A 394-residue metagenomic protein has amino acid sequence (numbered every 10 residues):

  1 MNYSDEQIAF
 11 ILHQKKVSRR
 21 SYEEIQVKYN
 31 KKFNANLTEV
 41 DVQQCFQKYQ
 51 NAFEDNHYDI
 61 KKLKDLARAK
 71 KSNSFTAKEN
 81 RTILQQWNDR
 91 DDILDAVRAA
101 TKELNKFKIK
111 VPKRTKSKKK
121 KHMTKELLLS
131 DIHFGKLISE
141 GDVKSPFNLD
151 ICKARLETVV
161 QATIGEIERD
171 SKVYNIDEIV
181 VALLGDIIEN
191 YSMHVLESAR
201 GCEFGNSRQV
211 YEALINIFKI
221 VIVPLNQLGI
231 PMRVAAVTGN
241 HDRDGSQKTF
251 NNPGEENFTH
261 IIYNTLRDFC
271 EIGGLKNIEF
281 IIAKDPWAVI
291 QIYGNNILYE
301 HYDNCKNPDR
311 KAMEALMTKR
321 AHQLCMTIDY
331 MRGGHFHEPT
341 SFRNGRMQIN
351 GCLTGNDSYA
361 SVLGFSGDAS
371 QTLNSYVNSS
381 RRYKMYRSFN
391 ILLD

Functional and structural regions predicted by a protein language model:
N2-R20: Short, amphipathic alpha-helical "recognition" segments used to contact nucleic acids or chromatin
I11, N34-H57: Major-groove recognition helix of helix-turn-helix-like DNA-binding domains
E23-A35: DNA-recognition alpha helix
I25, I138-E140, M193-H194: Short, solvent-exposed loop/turn and secondary-structure capping segments
F46-V173, N374-R381, I391-D394: Basic, amphipathic N-terminal segments that precede the first structured/catalytic domain
P112-T115, K119-I132, S145-Y263: Core catalytic region of metal-dependent phosphoesterases/phosphodiesterases, especially metallo-beta-lactamase-like
N226, R243, N252-D285, Y293-D394: Conserved beta-sheet core of the metallophosphoesterase superfamily
